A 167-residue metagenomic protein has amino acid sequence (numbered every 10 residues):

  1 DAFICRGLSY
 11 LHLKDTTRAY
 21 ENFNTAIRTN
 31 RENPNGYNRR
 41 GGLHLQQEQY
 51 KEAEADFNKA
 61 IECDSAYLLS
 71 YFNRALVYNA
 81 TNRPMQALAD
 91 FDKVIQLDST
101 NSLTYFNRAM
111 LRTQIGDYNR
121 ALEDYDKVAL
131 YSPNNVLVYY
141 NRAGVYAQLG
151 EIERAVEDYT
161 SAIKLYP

Functional and structural regions predicted by a protein language model:
D1-P167: Alpha-helical tetratricopeptide repeat
